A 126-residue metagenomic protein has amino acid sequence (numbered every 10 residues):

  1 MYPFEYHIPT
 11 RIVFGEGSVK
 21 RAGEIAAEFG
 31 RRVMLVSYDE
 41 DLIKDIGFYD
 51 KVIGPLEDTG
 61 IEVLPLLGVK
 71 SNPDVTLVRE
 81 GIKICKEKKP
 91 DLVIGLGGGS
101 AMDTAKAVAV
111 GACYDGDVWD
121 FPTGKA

Functional and structural regions predicted by a protein language model:
M1-L92: ATP/NTP phosphate-donor binding region
T76-A126: Glycine/threonine-rich beta-strand-loop-alpha-helix active-site module that forms ligand/phosphate-binding
